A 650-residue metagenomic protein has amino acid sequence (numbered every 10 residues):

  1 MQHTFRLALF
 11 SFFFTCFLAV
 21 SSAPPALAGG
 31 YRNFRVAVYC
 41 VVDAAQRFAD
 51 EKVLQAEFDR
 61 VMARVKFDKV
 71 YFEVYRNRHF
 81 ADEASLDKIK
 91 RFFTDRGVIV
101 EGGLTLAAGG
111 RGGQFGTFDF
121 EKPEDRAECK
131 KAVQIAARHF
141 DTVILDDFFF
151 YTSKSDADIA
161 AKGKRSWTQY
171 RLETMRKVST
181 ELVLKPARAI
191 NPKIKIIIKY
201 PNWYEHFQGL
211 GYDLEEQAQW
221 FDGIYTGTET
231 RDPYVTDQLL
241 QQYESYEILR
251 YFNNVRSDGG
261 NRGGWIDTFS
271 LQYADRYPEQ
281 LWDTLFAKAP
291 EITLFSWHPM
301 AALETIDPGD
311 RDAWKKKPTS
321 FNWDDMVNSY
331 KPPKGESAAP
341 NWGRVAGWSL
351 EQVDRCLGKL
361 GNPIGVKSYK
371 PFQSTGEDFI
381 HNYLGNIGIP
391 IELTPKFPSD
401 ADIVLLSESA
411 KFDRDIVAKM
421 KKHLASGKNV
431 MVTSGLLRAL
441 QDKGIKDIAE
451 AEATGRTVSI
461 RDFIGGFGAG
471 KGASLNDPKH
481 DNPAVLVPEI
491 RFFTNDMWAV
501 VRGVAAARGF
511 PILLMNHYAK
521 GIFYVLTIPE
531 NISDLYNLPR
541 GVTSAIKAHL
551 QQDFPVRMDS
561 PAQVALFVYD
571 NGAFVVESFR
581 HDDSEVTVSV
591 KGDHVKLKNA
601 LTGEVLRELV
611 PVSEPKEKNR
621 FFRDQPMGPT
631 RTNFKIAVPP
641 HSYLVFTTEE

Functional and structural regions predicted by a protein language model:
M1-L7: N-terminal secretory signal peptides that target proteins for export/translocation
R6, A26-A28, R60, R188 (+8 more regions): Generic marker of residues within folded, mature protein domains
A8-S22: Bacterial N-terminal signal peptides
A19-S22, A189, V485, R508: Compositionally biased, intrinsically disordered/low-complexity regions enriched for serine, proline and threonine
A26-S399, L405, D413-I416, L424-A425 (+5 more regions): Glycan-processing catalytic domains of CAZymes
E408, F412-E650: A conserved amphipathic helix/loop scaffold that creates a polar/acidic microenvironment used either to coordinate
